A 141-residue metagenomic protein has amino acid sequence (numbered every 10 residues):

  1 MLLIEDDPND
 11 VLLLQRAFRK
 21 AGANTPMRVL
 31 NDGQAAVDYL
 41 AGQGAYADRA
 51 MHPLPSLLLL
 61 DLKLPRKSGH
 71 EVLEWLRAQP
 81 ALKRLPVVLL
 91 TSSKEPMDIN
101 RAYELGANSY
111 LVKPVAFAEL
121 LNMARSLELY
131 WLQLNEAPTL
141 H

Functional and structural regions predicted by a protein language model:
M1-N9, L14-R19, M27-R28, L58: Conserved acidic segment of CheY-like receiver
L12, R16, H70-E71, K94-S109 (+3 more regions): Alpha4 helix (beta4-alpha4-beta5 surface) of REC/receiver domains from two-component response regulators
A23-N24, P53-S56, A81-P86: His-Asp phosphorelay/catalytic-motif detector in bacterial-type signaling
V29-A45, G69: Helix N-cap/capping motif at the beta->alpha junctions
D32, P53-S56, S68-E71: Acidic catalytic/metal-coordinating carboxylates
A35, V115-E128, E136-L140: C-terminal output helix
A45, H70-K83: Short amphipathic alpha-helix used as the core "switch/output" element in two-component signaling
L60-L62, T91: Active-site residues of response regulator receiver
